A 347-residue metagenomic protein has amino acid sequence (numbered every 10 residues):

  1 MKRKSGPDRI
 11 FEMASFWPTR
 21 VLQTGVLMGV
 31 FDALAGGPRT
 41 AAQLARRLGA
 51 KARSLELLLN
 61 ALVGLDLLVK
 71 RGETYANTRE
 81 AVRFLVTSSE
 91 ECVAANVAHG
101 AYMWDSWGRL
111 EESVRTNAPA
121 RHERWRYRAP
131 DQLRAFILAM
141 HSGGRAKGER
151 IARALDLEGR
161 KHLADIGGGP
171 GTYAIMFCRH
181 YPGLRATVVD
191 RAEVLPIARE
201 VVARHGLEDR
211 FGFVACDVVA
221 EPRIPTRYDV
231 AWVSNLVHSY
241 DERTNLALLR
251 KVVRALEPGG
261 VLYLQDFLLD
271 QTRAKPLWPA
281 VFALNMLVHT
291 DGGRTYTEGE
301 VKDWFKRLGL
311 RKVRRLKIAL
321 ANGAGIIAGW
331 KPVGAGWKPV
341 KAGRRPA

Functional and structural regions predicted by a protein language model:
M1-K70, L157, I166-V333, A347: Alpha-helical subdomain
K4-M28, D32-P38, R46-R47, R53-K161: Conserved Class I S-adenosyl-L-methionine-dependent methyltransferase catalytic core
Y102-W104, W330, W337: Hydrophobic transmembrane signal anchors and adjacent membrane-proximal interface regions, especially in viral
A335-R345: Long, intrinsically disordered low-complexity tandem-repeat segments
